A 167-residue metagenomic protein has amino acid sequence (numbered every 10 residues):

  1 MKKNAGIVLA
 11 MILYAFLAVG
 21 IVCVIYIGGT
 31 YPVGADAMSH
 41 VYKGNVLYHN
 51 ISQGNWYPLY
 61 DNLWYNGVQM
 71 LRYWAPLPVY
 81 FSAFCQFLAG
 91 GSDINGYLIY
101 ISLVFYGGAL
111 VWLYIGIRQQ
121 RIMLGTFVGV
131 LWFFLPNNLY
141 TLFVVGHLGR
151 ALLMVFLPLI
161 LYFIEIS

Functional and structural regions predicted by a protein language model:
M1-I25: Start-transfer (signal-anchor) and selected internal transmembrane alpha helices of multi-pass inner/ER membrane
M1-N4, I117-R118, I166: Positively charged n-region of N-terminal signal peptides that target proteins for export
G20-Q119, M123-F156: Active-site lumenal/periplasmic loops and adjacent helix-entry segments of GT-C-fold, multi-pass membrane
P158-S167: Membrane-interface transmembrane helices that cradle and orient dolichyl/undecaprenyl
